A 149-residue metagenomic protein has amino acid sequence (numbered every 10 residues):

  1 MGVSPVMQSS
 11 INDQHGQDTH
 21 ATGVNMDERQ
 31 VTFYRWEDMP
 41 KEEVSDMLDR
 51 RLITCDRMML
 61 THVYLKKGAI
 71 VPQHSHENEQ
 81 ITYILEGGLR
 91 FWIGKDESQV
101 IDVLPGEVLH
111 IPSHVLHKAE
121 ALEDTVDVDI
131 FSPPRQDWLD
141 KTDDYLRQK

Functional and structural regions predicted by a protein language model:
M1-V3, Q8, G16: Intrinsic, low-complexity polybasic segments
D13-R57, T61, D144-K149: A short, N-terminal "cap"/entry segment at the start of jelly-roll beta-barrel domains of the cupin/DSBH fold
R35-W36, E120-K149: Double-stranded beta-helix
T61, I70-V71, G87-I93, V108-L109: Short beta-strand segments in beta-sandwich/barrel cores
Y64-K66, H76-F91: Short, conserved beta-strand element in jelly-roll/cupin
Q73, F91-W92, I111, L116-L122: Short beta-strand His + acidic residue motifs that chelate non-heme Fe in jelly-roll/DSBH and cupin folds
L85-E86, L104-P105, E123: A cytosolic small-molecule/anion-sensing beta-strand core signal
E97-S113: Short acidic-glycine-tyrosine-enriched beta hairpin
